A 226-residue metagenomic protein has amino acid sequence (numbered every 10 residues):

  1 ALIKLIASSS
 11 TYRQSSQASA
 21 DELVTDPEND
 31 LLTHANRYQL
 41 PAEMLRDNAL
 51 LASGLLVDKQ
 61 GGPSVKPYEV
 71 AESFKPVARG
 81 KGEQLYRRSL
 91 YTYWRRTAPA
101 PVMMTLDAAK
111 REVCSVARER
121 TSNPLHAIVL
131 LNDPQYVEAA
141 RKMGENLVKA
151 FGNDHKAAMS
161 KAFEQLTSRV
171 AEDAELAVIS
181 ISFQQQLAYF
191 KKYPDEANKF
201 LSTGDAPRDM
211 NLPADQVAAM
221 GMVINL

Functional and structural regions predicted by a protein language model:
L2, A174, V178-I179, A188 (+1 more regions): Long, internal low-complexity/basic segments
I3-S9, D47: Alpha-helical secondary-structure segments
A7-S8, N132, T167: Residues at helix-coil transition
Y12-R13, Q186: Short, basic alpha-helical nucleic acid-contact segments in DNA-binding proteins and DNA transaction factors
R13-A158, D195, S202, A206-L226: An acidic, gly/pro-interrupted, aromatic-rich
E145-S180: Amphipathic alpha-helical substructures
K161-L166, V170, I181-L201: An amphipathic alpha-helical core segment
